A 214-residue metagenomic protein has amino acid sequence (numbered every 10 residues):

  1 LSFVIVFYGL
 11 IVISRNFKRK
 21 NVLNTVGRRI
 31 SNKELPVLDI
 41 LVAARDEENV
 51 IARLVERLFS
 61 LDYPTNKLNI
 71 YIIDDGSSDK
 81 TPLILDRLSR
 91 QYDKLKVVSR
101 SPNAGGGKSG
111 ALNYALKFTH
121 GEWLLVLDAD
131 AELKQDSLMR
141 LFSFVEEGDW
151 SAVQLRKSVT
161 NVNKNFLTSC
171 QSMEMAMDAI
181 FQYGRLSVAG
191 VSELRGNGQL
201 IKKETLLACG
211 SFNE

Functional and structural regions predicted by a protein language model:
L1-E34: N-terminal membrane-anchoring/stem segments of glycan-assembly enzymes
P36-D39, N69, L207: Cell-envelope/extracellular polymer assembly enzymes that use nucleotide-activated donors
A52, D79-R87, S99, D136: Acidic helix N-cap motif at the loop->helix transition within catalytic regions of sugar-transfer enzymes
E56-K67: Short, acidic, metal-binding catalytic loop of nucleotide-sugar glycosyltransferases
T65, D74-L83, P102-A104: A conserved acidic beta->alpha catalytic loop
S89, D93-S101, G105-G121, Q135-E214: Long helical/loop segments within the catalytic core of UDP-sugar-dependent glycosyltransferases, especially the large
L124: Short aromatic/hydrophobic "clamp" motif used to bind/position activated sugar donors
D128-E132: The conserved acidic donor/metal-binding loop of glycosyltransferases
